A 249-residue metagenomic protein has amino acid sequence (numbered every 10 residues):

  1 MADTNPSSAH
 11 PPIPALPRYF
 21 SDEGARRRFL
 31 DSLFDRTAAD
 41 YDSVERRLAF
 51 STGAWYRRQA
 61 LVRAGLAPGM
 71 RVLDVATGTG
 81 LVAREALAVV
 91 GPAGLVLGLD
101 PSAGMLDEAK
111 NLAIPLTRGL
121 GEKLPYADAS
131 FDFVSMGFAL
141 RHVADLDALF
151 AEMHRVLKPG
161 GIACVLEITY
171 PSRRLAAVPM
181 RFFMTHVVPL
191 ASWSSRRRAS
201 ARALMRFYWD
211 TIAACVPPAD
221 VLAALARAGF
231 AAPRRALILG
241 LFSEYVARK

Functional and structural regions predicted by a protein language model:
A25-F29, Y170-A224: C-terminal alpha-helical "lid/dimerization" subdomain adjacent to the S-adenosyl-L-methionine
F50-P68, E85: Conserved alpha-helix/loop element of class I SAM-dependent methyltransferases that forms part of the SAM/SAH-binding
R71-K123: Class I SAM-dependent methyltransferase SAM/SAH-binding core
E122-F133: A short acidic, Gly/Pro-enriched loop at the edge of an enzyme's catalytic core that lines a small-molecule cofactor
F133-L146: A short SAM/SAH-binding and catalytic strip from SAM-dependent methyltransferases
D147-P159: A short glycine-rich, Lys/Arg-flanked "PGG" loop and its adjoining helix->strand segment in the class I
G161-I168: Conserved beta-strand signature within the Rossmann-like core of class I S-adenosyl-L-methionine
A228-K249: Core SAM-dependent methyltransferase catalytic element
